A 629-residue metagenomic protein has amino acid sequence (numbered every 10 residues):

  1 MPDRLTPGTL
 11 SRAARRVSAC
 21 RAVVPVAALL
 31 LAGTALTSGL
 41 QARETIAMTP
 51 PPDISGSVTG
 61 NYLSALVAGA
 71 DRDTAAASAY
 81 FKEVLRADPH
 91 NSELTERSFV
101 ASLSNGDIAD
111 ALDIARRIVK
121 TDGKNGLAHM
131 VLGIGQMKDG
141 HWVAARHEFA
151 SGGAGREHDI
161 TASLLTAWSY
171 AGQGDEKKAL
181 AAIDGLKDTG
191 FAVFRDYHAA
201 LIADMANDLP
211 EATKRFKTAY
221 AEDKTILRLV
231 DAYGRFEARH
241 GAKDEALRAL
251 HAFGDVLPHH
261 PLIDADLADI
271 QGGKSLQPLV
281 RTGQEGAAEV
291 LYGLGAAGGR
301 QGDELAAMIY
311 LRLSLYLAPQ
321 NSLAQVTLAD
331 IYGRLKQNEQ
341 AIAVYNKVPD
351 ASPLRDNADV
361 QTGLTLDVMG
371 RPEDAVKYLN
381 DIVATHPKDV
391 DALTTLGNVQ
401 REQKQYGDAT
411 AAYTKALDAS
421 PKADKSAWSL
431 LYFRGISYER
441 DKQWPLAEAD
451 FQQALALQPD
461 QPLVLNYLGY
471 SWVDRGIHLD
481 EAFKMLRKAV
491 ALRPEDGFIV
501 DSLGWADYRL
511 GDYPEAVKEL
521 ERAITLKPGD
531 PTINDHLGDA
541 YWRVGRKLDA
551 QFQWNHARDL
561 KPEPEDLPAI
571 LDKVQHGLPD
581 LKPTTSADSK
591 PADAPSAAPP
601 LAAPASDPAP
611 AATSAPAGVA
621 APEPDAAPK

Functional and structural regions predicted by a protein language model:
L36, L40-S98, S104-D113, I270-Q271 (+8 more regions): N-terminal leader/linker segments that initiate helical-solenoid repeat arrays
L66, V100, I134, W168 (+10 more regions): Residue-level recognition of tetratricopeptide repeat
G69, L103, M137, A171 (+10 more regions): Position-specific recognition of the canonical hydrophobic site in helix A of tetratricopeptide repeat
A87, K120-T121, A154-R156, L186-T189 (+10 more regions): Structural marker of alpha-solenoid helical repeat scaffolds
L94, A128, A162, R195-D196 (+11 more regions): TPR alpha-solenoid repeat register
R97-S98, V131, L165, H198 (+12 more regions): Canonical tetratricopeptide repeat
